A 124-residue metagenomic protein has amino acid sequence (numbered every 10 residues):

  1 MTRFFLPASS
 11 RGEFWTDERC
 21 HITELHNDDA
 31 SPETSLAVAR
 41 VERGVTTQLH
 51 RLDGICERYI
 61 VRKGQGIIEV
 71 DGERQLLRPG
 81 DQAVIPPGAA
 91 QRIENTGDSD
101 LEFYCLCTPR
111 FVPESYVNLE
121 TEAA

Functional and structural regions predicted by a protein language model:
M1-T34, S115-A124: A short, N-terminal "cap"/entry segment at the start of jelly-roll beta-barrel domains of the cupin/DSBH fold
H21, V45, G54-I55, E73 (+2 more regions): A generic "binding-loop/recognition-motif" signal
A37-D53: Conserved short histidine dyad/triad with adjacent acidic residue
V38, R58, S99-S115: A short hydrophobic beta-strand segment most commonly corresponding to one strand of the jelly-roll/cupin
Q48-L49, I68-E69, I85, Q91-D98: Short beta-strand His + acidic residue motifs that chelate non-heme Fe in jelly-roll/DSBH and cupin folds
G54-E57, V61-G66: Glycine- and acidic-residue-biased ligand/ion/polar-headgroup-sensing regions
E73-P87: Short acidic-glycine-tyrosine-enriched beta hairpin
G88-A89, T108: Short, surface-exposed secondary-structure boundary micro-motifs
